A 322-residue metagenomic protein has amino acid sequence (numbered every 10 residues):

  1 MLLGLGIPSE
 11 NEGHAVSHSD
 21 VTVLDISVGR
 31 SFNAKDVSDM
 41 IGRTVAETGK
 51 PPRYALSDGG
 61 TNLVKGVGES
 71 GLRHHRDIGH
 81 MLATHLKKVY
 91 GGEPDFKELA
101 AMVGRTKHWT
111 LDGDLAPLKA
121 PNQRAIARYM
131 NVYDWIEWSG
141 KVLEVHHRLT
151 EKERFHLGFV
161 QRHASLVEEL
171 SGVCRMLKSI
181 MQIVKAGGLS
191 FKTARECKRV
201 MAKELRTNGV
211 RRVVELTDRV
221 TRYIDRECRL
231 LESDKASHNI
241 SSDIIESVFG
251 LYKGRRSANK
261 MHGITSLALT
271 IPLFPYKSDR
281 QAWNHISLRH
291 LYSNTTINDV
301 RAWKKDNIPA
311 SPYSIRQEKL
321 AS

Functional and structural regions predicted by a protein language model:
M1-A55, T61-H80, K88-L99, T106-W109 (+3 more regions): RNase H-like nuclease fold core
E47-E69, G104-S322: Acidic/histidine-rich catalytic cores and adjacent linkers of DNA breakage/strand-transfer/modification proteins
